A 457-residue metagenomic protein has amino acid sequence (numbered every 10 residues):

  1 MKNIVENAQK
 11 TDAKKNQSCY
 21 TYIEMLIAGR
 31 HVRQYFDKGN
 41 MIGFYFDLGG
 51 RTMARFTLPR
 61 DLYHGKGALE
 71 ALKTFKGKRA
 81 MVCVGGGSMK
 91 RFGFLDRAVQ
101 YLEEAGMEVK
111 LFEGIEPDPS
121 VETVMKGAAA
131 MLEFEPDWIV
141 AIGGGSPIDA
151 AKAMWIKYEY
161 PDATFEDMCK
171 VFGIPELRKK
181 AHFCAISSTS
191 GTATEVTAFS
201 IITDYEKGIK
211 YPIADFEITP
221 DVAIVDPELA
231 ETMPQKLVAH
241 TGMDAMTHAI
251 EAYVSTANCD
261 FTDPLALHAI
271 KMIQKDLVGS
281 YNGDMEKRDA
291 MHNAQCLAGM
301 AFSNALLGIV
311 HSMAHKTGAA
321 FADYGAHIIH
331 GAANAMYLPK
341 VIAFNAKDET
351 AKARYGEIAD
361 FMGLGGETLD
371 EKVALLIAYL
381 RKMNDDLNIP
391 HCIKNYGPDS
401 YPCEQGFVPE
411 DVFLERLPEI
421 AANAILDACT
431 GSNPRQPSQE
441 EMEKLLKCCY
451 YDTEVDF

Functional and structural regions predicted by a protein language model:
I4-N7, T11, N16-T21, G29 (+2 more regions): Short, often N-terminal, low-complexity regions that either remain intrinsically disordered or form a short helix
Y45-W138, I393: ATP/NTP phosphate-donor binding region
E122-A129, E133-E228: Glycine/threonine-rich beta-strand-loop-alpha-helix active-site module that forms ligand/phosphate-binding
G191, G299-I329, D427-C429: Glycine-rich phosphate/pyrophosphate-binding beta-alpha loops
F199-A305: Carboxylate- and glycine-rich phosphate/diphosphate-binding segment that chelates Mg2+/Mn2+
A320-D323, H327, G331-V412, V455: Gly/Pro-rich interdomain helix-loop hinge
D411-F457: Short, amphipathic C-terminal "tail helix"
